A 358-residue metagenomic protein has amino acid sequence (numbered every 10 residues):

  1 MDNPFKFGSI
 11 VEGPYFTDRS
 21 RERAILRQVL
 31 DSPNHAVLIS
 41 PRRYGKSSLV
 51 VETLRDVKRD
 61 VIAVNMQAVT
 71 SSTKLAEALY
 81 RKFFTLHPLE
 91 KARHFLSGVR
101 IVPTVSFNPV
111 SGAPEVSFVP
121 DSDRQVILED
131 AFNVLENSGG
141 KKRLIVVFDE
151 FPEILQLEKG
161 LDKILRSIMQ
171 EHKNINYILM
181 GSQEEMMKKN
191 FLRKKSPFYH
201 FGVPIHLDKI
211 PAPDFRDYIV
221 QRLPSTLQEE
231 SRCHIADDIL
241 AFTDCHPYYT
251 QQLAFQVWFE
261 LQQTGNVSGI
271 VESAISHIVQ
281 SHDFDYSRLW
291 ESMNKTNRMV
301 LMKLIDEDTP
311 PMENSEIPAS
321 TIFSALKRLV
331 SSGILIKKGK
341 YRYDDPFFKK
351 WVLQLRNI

Functional and structural regions predicted by a protein language model:
M1-A36, P41, L89, I358: A short, basic N-terminal segment
S32-H35, I39-Y44, S48-L144: P-loop NTPase nucleotide-binding core
S117-E184, L192: Conserved Walker B catalytic segment
K189-A241, Q263-G265: Helix-loop-helix "sensor" segment of P-loop NTPases
C245, Q251-A319: Winged-helix-like regulatory helical subdomains adjacent to P-loop NTPase cores
E316-S332, R342: Short amphipathic alpha-helical interaction segments
K338-K350: Accessory beta->alpha helical hairpin/"wing" motif in late/C-terminal subdomains of nucleic-acid enzymes
F348-I358: Short, amphipathic alpha-helical interaction segments positioned at domain boundaries
